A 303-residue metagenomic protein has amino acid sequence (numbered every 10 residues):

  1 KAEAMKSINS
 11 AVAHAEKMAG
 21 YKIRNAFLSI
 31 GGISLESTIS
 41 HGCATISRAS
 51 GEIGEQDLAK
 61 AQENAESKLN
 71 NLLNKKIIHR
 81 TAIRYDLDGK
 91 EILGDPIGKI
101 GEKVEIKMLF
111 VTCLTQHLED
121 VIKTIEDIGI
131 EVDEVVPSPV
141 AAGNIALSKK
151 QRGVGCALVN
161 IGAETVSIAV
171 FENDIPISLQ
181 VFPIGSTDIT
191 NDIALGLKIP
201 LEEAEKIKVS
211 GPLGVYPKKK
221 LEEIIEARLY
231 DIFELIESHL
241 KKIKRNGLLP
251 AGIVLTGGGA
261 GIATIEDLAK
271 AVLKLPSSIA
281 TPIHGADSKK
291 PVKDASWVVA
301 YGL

Functional and structural regions predicted by a protein language model:
K1-A157, I175-I177, S186, P200 (+3 more regions): Nucleotide/phosphate-binding catalytic cleft detector across ATP-hydrolyzing and phosphate-transferring enzymes
L28, I125, N160, I193 (+3 more regions): Residue-level signature of catalytic and energy-coupling elements of molecular machines, predominantly ATP/GTP-dependent
I30-G32, L158-T165, F171-D174, P183-T187 (+1 more regions): A short acidic Gly-Thr/Ser loop motif
L35-I39, I262-T264, S288: Switch/connector loops and helix/strand junctions flanking conserved nucleotide-binding motifs in nucleotide-processing
C113, L248-V272: Glycine-rich phosphate-binding loops at beta-strand->alpha-helix junctions
A169-I207: Metal-dependent phosphodiester-processing active-site neighborhood
I177-S178, T187, N191-D192, P217-K220 (+2 more regions): Short beta-alpha connecting loops at secondary-structure transitions that line or flank enzyme active sites
S278-L303: Glycine-rich phosphate-binding/hydrolytic loop that grips phosphoryl groups
